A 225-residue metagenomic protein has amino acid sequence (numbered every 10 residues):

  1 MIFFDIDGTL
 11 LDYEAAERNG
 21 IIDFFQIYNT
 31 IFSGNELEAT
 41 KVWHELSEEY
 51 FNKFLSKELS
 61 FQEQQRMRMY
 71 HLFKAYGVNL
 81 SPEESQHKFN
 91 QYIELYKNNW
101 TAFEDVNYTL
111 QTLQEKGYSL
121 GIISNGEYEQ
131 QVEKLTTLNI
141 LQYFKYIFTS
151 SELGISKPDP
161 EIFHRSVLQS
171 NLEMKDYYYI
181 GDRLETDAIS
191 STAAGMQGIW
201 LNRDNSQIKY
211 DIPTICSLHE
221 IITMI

Functional and structural regions predicted by a protein language model:
M1-F103: N-terminal helical cap/lid subdomain that shapes the substrate entry/recognition surface in HAD-like hydrolases
M1-I2, E14-A15, T30, E83 (+2 more regions): Asp-based, Mg2+/Mn2+-dependent phosphohydrolase catalytic module
Q91-K97, K116-G117, Q130, L172: Conserved acidic, metal-coordinating active-site core of Asp-based, Mg2+-dependent phosphoryl-transfer enzymes
D105-G117: Catalytic-core regions built around general acid/base machinery
